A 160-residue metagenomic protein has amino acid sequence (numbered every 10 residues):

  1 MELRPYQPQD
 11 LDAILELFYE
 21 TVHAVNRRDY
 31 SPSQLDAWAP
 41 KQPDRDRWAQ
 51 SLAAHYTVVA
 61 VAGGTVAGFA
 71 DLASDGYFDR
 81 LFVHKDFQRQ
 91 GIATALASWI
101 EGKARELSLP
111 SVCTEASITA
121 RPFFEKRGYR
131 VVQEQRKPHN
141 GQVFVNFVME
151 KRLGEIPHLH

Functional and structural regions predicted by a protein language model:
M1-L3: Extreme N-terminal starter segment of soluble prokaryotic enzymes
P5-P8, E16-Q88, A97-W99, K103 (+3 more regions): Acetyl-CoA-dependent GNAT
A13: Charged catalytic carboxylate motif
G91-A93: Conserved G/P- and acidic residue-centered "switch" motifs that form tight phosphate/ATP-binding loops in soluble
C113-E115, R130-V148: Conserved catalytic-core motifs of GNAT/GCN5-like acyltransferases
A120-R121, N140: Short secondary-structure capping/turn micro-motifs that flank functional sites
F124-E125, Y129: Conserved active-site tyrosine of GNAT-family acetyltransferases
Q142-H160: Terminal substrate-recognition subdomain of acyl/acetyltransferases
